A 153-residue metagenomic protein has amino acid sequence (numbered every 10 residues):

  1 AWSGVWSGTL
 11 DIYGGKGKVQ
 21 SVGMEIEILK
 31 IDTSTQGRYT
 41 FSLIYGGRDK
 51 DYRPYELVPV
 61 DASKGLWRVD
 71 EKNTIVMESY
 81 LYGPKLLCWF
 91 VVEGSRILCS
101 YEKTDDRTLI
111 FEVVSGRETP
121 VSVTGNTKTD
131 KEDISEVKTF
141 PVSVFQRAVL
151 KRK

Functional and structural regions predicted by a protein language model:
A1-V5, D32, S100-T104: N-terminal helix-cap/turn-to-beta initiation motif at the start of protein domains
G4-G8, G37-Y39, R107-V113: A short hydrophobic beta-strand element
S7-R38, E136-K153: Short, solvent-exposed loop/hinge segments that bridge or flank secondary-structure elements
L10-I12, Y45, S115: Short beta-strand segments enriched in hydrophobic/aromatic residues within well-folded beta-rich domains
K16-C99: Central antiparallel beta-sheet cores of small beta-barrel/beta-sandwich binding domains
K64-K153: Beta-sheet ligand-binding and adhesion/scaffold domains
